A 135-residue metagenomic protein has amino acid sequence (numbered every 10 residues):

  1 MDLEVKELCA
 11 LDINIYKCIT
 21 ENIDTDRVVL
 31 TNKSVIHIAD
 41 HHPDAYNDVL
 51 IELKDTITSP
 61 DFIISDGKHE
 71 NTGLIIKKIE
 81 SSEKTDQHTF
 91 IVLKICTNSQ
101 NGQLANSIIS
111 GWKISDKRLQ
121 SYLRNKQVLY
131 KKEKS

Functional and structural regions predicted by a protein language model:
M1-S135: Ribonuclease/tRNase effector modules and their secretory precursors
